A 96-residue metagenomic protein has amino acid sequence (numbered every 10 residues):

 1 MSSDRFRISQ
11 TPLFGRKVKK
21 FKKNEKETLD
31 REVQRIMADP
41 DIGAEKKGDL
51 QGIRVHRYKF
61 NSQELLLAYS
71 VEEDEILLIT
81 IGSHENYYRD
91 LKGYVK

Functional and structural regions predicted by a protein language model:
M1-E32: Arg/Lys-rich, positively charged N-terminal/basic patches that mediate binding to nucleic acids
M1-R7, R16, F60-L66, S70-K96: Enriched for short, Lys/Arg-rich terminal
P12, K46, L50, R54 (+2 more regions): Solvent-exposed, flexible loop/coil residues
F14, K19, K23, Q51-H56 (+1 more regions): Short alpha-helical segments used as structural interaction elements across diverse proteins
K23, Q34, A38, G93-K96: Short, intrinsically disordered, mixed-charge
D30, M37, I79: A cross-family signal for key residues in well-ordered alpha-helices that form functional helical elements
E32-R35, H84: Conserved short hydrophobic interaction patches
Q34-N61: A short, surface-exposed loop/turn module that caps and links secondary-structure elements
